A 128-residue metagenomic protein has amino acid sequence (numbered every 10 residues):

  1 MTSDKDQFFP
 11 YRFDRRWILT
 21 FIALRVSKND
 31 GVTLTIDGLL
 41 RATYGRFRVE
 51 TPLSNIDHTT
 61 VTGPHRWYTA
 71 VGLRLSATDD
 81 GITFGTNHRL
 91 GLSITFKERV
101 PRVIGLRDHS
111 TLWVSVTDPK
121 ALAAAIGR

Functional and structural regions predicted by a protein language model:
M1-D37: Anionic N-terminal interaction surfaces
M1-F9, T95-R128: Terminal and domain-flanking low-complexity segments
D30-T51: Charged, well-structured alpha/beta interaction segments
T35-D37, T51, A77, N87-R89 (+1 more regions): Short connector loops at helix/strand junctions that flank enzyme active sites, especially segments positioning acidic
L40, E50-H65: Phosphoinositide-dependent membrane-docking surfaces
G45-R48, V61-R74: Short acidic, Gly/Pro-enriched loop/turn segments at secondary-structure junctions
R48-L53, T111-W113: Well-ordered beta-strand positions in beta-sheet-rich domains
A70-E98: Mid-chain, well-packed structural core segment of small domains
